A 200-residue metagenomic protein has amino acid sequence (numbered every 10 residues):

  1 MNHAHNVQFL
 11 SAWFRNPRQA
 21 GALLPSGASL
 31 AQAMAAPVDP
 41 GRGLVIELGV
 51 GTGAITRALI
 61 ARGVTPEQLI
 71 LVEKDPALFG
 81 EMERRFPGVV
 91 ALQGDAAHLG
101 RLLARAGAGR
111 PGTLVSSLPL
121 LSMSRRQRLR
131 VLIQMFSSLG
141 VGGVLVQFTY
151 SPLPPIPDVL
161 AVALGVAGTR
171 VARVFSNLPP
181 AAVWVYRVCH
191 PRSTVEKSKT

Functional and structural regions predicted by a protein language model:
M1-P40: S-adenosyl-L-methionine
R42-G51: Conserved class I S-adenosyl-L-methionine
G53-R57: Glycine-rich SAM-binding Motif I of class I
D75, D95: Conserved SAM/SAH-binding beta-strand->alpha-helix loop
M82-E83: Conserved SAM-binding loop
L129-V141: A short glycine-rich, Lys/Arg-flanked "PGG" loop and its adjoining helix->strand segment in the class I
V141-Y150: Conserved beta-strand signature within the Rossmann-like core of class I S-adenosyl-L-methionine
R173-T200: Core SAM-dependent methyltransferase catalytic element
